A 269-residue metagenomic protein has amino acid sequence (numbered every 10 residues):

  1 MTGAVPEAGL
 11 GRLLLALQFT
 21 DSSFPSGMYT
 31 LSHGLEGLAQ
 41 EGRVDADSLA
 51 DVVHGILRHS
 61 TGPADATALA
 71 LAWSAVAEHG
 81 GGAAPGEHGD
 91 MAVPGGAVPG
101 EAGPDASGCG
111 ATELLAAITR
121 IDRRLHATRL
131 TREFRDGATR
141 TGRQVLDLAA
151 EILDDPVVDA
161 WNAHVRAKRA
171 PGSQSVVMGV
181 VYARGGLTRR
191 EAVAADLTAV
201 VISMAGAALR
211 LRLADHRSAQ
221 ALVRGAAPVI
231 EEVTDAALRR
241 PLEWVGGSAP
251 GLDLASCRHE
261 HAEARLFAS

Functional and structural regions predicted by a protein language model:
M1-G81, P85, P94, P99-S269: Metal- and O2-centered redox machinery and metal/ROS homeostasis
H88: Cationic, low-complexity basic patches in intrinsically disordered or flexible, solvent-exposed regions
